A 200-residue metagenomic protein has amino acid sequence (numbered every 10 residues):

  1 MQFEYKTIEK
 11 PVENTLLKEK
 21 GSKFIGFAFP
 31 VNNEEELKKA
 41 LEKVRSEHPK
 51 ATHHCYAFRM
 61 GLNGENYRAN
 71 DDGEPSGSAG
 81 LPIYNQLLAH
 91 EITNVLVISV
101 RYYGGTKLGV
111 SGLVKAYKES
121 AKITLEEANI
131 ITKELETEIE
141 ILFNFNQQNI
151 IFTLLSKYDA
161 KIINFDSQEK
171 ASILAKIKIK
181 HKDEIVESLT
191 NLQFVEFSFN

Functional and structural regions predicted by a protein language model:
M1-S78, N164, S198-N200: C-terminal regulatory domains involved in ligand/effector binding and gene-expression control
F27, H54-Y56, N94-V97, E138: Structural motif
A79-E127: Active-site beta-strand/loop microenvironment that shapes enzyme catalytic pockets
I130-F145, A175: Short glycine-/aliphatic-rich beta-strand segments at the starts of folded cytosolic domains
I141-D159: Short amphipathic alpha-helix segments
E169-K170: N-terminal positively charged helical leader segments and presequences
A175, H181-E184: Terminal, non-globular segments
L192-F197: Charged, surface-exposed alpha-helical interface/stalk elements
